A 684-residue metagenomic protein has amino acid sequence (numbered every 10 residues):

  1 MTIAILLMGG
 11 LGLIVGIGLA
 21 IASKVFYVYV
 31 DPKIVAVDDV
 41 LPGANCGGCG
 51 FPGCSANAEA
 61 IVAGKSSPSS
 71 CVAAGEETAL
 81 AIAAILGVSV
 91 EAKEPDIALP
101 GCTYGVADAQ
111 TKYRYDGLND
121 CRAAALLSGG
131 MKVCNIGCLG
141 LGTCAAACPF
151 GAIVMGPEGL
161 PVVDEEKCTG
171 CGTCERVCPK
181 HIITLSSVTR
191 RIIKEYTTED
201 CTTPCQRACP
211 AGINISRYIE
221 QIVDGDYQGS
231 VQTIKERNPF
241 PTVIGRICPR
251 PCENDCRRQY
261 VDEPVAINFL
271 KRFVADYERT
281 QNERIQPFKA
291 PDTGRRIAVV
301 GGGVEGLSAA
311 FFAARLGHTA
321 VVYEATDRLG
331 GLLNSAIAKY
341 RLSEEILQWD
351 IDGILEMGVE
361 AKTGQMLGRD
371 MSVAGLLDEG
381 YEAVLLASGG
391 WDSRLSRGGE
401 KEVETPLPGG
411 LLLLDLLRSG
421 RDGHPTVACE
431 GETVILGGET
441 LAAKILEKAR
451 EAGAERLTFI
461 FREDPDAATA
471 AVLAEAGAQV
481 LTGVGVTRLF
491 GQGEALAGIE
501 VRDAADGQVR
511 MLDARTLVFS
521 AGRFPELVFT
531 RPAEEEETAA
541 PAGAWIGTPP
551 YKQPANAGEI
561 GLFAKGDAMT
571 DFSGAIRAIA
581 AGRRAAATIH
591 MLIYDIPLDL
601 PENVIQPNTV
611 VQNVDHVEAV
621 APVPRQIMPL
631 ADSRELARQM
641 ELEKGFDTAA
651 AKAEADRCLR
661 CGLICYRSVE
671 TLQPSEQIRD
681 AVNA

Functional and structural regions predicted by a protein language model:
M1-N45, P52-A147, G151-G159, D164-E166 (+5 more regions): Non-ligating segments of multi-cofactor redox enzymes
Y29-C49, S55-S70, V90-I97, G129-K132 (+3 more regions): Immediate flanking context of iron-sulfur cluster ligation sites
G48, P52-I61, T111-R122, K132-T169 (+8 more regions): Iron-sulfur cluster-binding cysteine motifs and their immediate structural context in ferredoxin-like electron-transfer
E195-T198, P204, T469-Q479, V486-A495 (+3 more regions): Mid-to-C-terminal Rossmann-like scaffold of FAD/NAD(P)H-dependent oxidoreductases
I213-V223, V231-Q232, P264-N268, V299-M366 (+3 more regions): Beta1-alpha1 glycine-rich phosphate/pyrophosphate-binding loop at the start of Rossmann-like nucleotide-binding domains
E278-I297, D415-G431: A short, basic/flexible loop-to-alpha-helix module at the beginning of a structural domain
E345-R394, E400-C429, A443, E451-G543: A Rossmann-like FAD-binding core segment of flavoenzymes
K565-D599: A conserved FAD-binding loop/helix module that cradles the flavin
